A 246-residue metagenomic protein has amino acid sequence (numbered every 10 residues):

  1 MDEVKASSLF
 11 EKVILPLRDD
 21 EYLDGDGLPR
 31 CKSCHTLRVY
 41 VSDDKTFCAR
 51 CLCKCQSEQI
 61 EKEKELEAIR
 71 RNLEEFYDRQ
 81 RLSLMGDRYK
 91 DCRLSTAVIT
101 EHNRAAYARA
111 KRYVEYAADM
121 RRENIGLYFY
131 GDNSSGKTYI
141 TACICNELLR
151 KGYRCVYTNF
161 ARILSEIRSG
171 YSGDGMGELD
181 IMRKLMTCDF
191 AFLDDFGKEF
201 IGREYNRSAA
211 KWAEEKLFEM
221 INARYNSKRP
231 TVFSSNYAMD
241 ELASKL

Functional and structural regions predicted by a protein language model:
D24-R30, F47-C51, K90: Short metal-coordination and nucleic-acid-contact micro-motifs, chiefly zinc-binding Cys/His arrays
H35-M85: Interdomain "pre-motor" coupling segment immediately N-terminal to P-loop NTPase/helicase cores
L94-M120: N-terminal pre-Walker A segment at the start of P-loop NTPase domains
R104-K111, C145-T187, E204-R207: Short glycine-rich substrate-engagement loop in P-loop NTPases that contacts/grips substrate
V114-A118, G170-A191, F196, E215-A223: Conserved alpha-helical scaffold flanking the Walker A/P-loop in AAA+ ATPase domains
R121-T141: Walker A/P-loop nucleotide-binding motif
Y153-R154, T187-F190, S227-F233: Loop/turn-to-beta-strand initiation segments
S165-G170, K198-L246: Replace "adjacent to P-loop NTPase cores in ATP/GTP-dependent enzymes" with "adjacent to NTP-binding cores
